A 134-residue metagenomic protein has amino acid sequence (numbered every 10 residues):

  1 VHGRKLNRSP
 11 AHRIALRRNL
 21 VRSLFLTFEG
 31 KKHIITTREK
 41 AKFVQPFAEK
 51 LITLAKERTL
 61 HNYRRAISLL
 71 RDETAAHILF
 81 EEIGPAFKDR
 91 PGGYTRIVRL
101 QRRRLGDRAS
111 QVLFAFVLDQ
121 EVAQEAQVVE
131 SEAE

Functional and structural regions predicted by a protein language model:
V1-R8, H12-A15, N19-E134: Structured, basic alpha/beta domains of bacterial-type, RNA-associated proteins
